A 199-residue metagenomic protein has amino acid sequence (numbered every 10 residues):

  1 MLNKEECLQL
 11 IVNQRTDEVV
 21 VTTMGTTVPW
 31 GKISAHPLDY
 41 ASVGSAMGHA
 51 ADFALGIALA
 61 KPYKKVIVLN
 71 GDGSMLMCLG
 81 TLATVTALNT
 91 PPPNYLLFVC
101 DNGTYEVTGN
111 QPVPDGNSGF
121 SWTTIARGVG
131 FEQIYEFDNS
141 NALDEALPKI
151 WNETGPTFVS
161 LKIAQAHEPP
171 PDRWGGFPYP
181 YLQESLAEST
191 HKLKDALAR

Functional and structural regions predicted by a protein language model:
L2-Q9, V19, G31-E184: Thiamine diphosphate
R15-D17: Extracellular glycan-recognition modules
M24-T27: Short, polar loop motifs at secondary-structure junctions
G175-R199: SAM-dependent methyltransferases
